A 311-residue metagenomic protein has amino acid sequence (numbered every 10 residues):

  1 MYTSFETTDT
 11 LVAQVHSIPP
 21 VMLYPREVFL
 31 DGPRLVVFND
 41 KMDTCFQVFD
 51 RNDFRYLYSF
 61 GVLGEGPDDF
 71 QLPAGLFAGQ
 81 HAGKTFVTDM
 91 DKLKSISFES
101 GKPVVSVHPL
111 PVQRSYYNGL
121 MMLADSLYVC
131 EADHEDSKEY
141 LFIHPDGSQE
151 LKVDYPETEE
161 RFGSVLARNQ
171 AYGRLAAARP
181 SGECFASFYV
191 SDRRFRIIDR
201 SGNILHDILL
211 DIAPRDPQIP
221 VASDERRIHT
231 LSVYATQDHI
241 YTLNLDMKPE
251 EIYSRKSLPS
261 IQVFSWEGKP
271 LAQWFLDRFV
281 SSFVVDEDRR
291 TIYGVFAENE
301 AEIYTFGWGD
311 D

Functional and structural regions predicted by a protein language model:
M1-L23, K269: A short helix->beta-strand "capping" segment at the edge of beta-propeller domains
V15-T44, Y241-L245: Beta-strand-rich domains and repeat architectures in extracellular enzymes and scaffolds, especially beta-propellers
P25-F29, A74-Q80, G119-A124, R168-G182 (+2 more regions): Structural signature of eukaryotic scaffold interfaces centered on beta-propeller domains
R55-G83, D277-V280: Blade-loop segments of beta-propeller domains
D68, P214-A222, W266-E287: Conserved blade-ending motifs and adjacent loop-strand segments that build the rim/top face of beta-propeller domains
D91-K92, F98-A132: Asp-box/WD-like beta-propeller blade repeats and closely related beta-sheet repeat scaffolds
F142-P145, K256-K269, G307: Beta-propeller blade signature
S223-V263: Loop/turn-rich, solvent-exposed surfaces of beta-rich toroidal or solenoidal domains
